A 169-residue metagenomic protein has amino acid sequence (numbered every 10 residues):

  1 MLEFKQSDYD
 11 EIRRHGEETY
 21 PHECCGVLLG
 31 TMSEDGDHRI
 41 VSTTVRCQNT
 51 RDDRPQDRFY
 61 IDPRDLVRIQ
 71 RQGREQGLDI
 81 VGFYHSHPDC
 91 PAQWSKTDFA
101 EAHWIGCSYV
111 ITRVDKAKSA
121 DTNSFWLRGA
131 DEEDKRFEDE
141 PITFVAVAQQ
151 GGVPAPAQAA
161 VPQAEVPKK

Functional and structural regions predicted by a protein language model:
M1-I80, D89-K169: Conserved beta-strand-loop surface patch within small alpha/beta domains used for substrate/adaptor or ligand engagement
S86: Acidic/histidine-rich, metal-coordinating catalytic segments
